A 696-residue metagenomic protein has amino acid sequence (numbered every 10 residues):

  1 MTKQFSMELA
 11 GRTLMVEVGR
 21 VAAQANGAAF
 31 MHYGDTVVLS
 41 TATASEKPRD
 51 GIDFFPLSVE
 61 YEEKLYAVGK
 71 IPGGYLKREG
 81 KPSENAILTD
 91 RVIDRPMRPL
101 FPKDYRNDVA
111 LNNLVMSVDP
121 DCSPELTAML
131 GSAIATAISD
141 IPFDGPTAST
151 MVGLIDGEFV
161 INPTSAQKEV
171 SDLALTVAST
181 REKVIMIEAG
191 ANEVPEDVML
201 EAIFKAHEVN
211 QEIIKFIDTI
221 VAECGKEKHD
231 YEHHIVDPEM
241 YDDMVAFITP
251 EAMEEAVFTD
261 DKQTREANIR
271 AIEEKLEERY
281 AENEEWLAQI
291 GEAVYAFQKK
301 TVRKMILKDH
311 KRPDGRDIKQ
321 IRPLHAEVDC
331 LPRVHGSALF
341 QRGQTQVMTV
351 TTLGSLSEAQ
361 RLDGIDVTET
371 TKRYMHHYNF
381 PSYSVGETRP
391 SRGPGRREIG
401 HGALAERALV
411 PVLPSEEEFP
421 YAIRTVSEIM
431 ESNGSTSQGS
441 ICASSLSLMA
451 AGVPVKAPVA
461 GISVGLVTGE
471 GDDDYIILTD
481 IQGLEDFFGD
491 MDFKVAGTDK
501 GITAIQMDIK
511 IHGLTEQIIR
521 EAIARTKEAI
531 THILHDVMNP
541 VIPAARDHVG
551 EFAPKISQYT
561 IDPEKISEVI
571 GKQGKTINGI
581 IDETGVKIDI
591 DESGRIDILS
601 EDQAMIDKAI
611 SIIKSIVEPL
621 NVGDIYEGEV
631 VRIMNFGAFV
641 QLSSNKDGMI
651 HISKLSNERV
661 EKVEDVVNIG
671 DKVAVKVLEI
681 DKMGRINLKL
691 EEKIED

Functional and structural regions predicted by a protein language model:
M1-E232: Long, basic N-terminal domains or extensions that often function in RNA/ssDNA interaction or organelle/cellular
M1-S45, D53, H229-E369, P554-E568 (+2 more regions): Extended amphipathic alpha-helical scaffolds
A25-A110, V115-S117, C122, E188 (+3 more regions): Glycine-rich, flexible beta-strand/loop modules in the N-terminal catalytic cores of phosphate-handling
G27-A29, C122-D140, V328-T351, N433-V453 (+1 more regions): Conserved phosphate/anionic-ligand binding catalytic regions in large, soluble enzymes, centered on
Y33, A42-A44, Y61-E63, N113-S117 (+18 more regions): Flexible glycine-/small-residue-rich
K103-V109, D144-P146, I213-Y231, Q263-T264 (+7 more regions): Flexible, glycine/charged-enriched surface loops at secondary-structure junctions
P142-V257, L448-D547: Mobile "lid/hinge" segments at catalytic clefts and subdomain interfaces of large enzymes
I290, F552-Q558, P563-D696: Single-stranded RNA-binding regions, centering on S1/OB-family and related RNA-binding modules
